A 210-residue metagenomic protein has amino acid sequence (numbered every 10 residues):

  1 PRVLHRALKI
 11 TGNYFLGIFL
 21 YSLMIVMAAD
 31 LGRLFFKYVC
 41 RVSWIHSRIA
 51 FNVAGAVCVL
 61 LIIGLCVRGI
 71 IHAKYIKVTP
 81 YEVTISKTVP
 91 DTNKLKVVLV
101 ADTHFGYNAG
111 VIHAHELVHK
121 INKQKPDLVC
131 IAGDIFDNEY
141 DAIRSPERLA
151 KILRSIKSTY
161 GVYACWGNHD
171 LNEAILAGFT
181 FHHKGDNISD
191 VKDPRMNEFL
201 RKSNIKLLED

Functional and structural regions predicted by a protein language model:
P1-K74: Non-catalytic terminal accessory segments
R6-N13, V83, V98, E116-H119: Short amphipathic alpha-helical coupling elements at transmembrane boundaries
Y14, Y21, Y38, Y75 (+5 more regions): Sequence-level detector for tyrosine residue identity
N52, I62-T88, Y107-I112, E116: Hydrophobic alpha-helical transmembrane segments in integral membrane proteins
K87-D210: Soluble catalytic domains of enzymes that build or remodel membrane lipids, polysaccharides, and related
